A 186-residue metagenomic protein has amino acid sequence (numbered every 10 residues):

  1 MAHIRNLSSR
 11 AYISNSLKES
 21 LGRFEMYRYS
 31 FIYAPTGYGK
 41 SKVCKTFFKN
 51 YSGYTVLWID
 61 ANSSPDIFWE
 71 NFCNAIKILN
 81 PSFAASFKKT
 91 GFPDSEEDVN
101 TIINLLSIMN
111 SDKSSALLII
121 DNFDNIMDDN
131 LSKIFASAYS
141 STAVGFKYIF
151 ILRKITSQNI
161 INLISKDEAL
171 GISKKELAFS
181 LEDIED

Functional and structural regions predicted by a protein language model:
M1-G22, S86-F87: Conserved adenine-nucleotide phosphate-binding loops and their immediately adjacent elements
R23-F24, I108-K113, A138-G145: Conserved catalytic network of the ASCE P-loop NTPase/AAA+ motor domain
S30-W58, N74: P-loop NTPase Walker A phosphate-binding motif
A34, V56-P65, G91-F92: A short hydrophobic beta-strand->loop->alpha-helix junction that borders the nucleotide-binding pocket of P-loop NTPases
K42, K133-D186: Alpha-helical sensor/transducer elements of the RecA-like P-loop NTPase core
D66-K89, S107: Conserved NTP-binding/hydrolysis module of P-loop NTPases
L105-L131: Conserved P-loop NTPase "ATPase switch" module shared by AAA+ and STAND
